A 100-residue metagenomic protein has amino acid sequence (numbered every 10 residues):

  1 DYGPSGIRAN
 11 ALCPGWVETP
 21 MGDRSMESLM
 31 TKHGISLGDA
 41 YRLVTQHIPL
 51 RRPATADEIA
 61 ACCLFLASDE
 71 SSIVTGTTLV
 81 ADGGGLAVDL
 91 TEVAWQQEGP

Functional and structural regions predicted by a protein language model:
D1-S5, W16-V17, Q46, G85-A87: Catalytic loop of short-chain dehydrogenase/reductase
Y2, L29, E70: Active-site catalytic pocket residues across diverse enzymes, especially alpha/beta-hydrolases
G3, R8, V74-G76: Short, small/polar-rich loop/turn modules that mediate ligand/substrate recognition or access, typified
P4-G6, G22, A40-R42: A short alpha-helix capping/helix-coil boundary motif
A11, T19, I35-E70, V74 (+1 more regions): C-terminal helical subdomain
P14-R24, S28: Short, flexible catalytic-loop segment of classical short-chain dehydrogenase/reductase
R24-I35, P100: Short-chain dehydrogenase/reductase
L64, T75-P100: Short C-terminal tail/terminal secondary-structure segment of NAD(P)H-dependent dehydrogenase/reductase domains
